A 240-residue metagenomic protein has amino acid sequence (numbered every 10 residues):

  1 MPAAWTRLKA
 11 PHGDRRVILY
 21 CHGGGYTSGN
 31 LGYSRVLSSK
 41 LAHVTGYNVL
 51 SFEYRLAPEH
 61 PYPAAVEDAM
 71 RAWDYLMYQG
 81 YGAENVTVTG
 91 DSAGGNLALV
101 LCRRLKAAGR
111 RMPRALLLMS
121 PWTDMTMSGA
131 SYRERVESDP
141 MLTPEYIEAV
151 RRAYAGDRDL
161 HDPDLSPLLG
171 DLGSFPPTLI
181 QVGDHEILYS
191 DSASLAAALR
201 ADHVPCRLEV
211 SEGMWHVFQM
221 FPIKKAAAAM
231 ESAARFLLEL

Functional and structural regions predicted by a protein language model:
M1-L240: Alpha/beta-hydrolase superfamily serine-hydrolase fold, recognizing
